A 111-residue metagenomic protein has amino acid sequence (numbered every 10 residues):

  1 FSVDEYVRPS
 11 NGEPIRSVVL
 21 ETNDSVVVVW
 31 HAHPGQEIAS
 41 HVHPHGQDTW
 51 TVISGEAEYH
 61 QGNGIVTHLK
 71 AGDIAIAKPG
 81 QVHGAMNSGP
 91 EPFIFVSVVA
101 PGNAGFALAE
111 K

Functional and structural regions predicted by a protein language model:
F1-V28, A39-S40, A107-K111: A short, N-terminal "cap"/entry segment at the start of jelly-roll beta-barrel domains of the cupin/DSBH fold
V19, V29-H31, T49, I74-I76: Conserved hydrophobic/aromatic beta-strand scaffold that supports enzyme active sites
N23-S25, H45, G64, P90-E91: Short strand-connecting beta-turns/loops that link adjacent beta-strands
H31-H33, V42-Y59, V98: Short, conserved beta-strand element in jelly-roll/cupin
S40, Y59-H60, A77, H83-G89: Short beta-strand His + acidic residue motifs that chelate non-heme Fe in jelly-roll/DSBH and cupin folds
N63-P79: Short acidic-glycine-tyrosine-enriched beta hairpin
I76, P90-F106: A short hydrophobic beta-strand segment most commonly corresponding to one strand of the jelly-roll/cupin
